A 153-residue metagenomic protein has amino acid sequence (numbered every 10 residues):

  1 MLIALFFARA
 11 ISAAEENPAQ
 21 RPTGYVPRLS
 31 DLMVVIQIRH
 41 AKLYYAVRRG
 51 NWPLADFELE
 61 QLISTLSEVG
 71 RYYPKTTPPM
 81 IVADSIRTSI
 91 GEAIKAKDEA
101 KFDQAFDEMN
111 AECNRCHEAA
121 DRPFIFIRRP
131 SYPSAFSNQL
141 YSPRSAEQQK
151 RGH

Functional and structural regions predicted by a protein language model:
M1-R9: Bacterial N-terminal signal peptides
A14-P53, Y141-H153: Immediate post-signal-peptide N-terminus of mature secreted/exported proteins
L32-V35, R39, E58-Q61, T65 (+2 more regions): Amphipathic, well-ordered alpha-helical segments in soluble domains
I38, L43-Y72, T76: Alpha-helical segments in soluble extracytoplasmic regions
R48, W52-D56, A83-M109: Amphipathic, charged alpha-helical scaffolds that flank and support histidine-based chemistry in signaling
Y73-I86, R122-S131: Short, well-ordered alpha-helical segments that carry or flank key catalytic/ligand-binding motifs at enzyme/regulatory
M109-A120: The canonical Cys-X-X-Cys-His
E118-H153: Flexible coil segments in periplasmic/lumen-exposed cytochrome c-class electron-transfer proteins
